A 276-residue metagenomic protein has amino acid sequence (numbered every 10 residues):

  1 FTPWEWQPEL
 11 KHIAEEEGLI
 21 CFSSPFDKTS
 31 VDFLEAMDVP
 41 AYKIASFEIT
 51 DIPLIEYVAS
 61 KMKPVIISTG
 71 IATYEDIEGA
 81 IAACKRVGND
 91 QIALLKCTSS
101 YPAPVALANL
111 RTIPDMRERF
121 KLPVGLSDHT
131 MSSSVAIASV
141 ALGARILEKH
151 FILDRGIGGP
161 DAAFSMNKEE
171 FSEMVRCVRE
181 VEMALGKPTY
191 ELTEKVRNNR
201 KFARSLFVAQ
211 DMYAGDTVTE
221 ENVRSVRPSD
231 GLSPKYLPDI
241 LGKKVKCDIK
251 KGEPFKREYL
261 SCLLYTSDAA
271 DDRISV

Functional and structural regions predicted by a protein language model:
F1-S267: Catalytic cores and adjacent flexible loops of soluble metabolic enzymes that perform enolate/carbanion chemistry on
Y265-V276: Single conserved hydrophobic/aromatic residue that forms the stacking wall/gate of nucleotide- or nucleobase-binding
